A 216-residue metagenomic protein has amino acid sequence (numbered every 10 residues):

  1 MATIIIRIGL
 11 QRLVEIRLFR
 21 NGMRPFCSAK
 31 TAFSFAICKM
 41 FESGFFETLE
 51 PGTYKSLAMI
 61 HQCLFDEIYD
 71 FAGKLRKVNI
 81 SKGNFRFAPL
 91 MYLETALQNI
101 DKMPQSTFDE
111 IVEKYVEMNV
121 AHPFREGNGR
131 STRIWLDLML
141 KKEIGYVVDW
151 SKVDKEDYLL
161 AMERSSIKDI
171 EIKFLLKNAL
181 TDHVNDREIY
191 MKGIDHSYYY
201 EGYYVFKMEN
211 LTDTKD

Functional and structural regions predicted by a protein language model:
M1-D216: FIC/Doc superfamily catalytic core
